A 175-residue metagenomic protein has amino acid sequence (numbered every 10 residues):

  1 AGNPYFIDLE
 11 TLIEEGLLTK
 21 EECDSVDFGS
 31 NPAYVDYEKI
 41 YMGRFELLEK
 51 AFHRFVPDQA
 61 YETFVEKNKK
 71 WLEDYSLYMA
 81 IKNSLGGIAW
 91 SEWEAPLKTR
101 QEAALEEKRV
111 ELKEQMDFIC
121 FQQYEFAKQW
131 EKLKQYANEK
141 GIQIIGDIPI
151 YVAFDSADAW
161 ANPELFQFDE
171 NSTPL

Functional and structural regions predicted by a protein language model:
A1-P163, Q167-F168: Acidic/aromatic-lined carbohydrate-recognition and catalytic surfaces of CAZymes acting on diverse glycans
N171-L175: Short, intrinsically disordered, charge-balanced linker/junction segments flanking boundaries in proteins
